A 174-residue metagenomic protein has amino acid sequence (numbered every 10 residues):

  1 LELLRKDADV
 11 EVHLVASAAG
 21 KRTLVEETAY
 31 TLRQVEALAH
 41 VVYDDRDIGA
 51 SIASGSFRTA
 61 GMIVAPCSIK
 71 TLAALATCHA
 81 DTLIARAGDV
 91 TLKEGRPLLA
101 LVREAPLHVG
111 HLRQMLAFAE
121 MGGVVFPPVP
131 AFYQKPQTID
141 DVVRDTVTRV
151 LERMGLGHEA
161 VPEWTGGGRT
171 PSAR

Functional and structural regions predicted by a protein language model:
L1-L99, R103-R174: A cross-family phosphate/adenosyl-ligand binding-site feature
